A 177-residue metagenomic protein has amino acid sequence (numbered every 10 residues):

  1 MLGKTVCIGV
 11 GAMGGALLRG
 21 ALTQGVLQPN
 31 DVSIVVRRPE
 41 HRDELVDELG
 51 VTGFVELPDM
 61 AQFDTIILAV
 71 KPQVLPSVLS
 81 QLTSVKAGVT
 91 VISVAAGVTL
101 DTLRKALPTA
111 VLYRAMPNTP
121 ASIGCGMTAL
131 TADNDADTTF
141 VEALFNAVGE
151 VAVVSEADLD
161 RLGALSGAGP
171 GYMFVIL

Functional and structural regions predicted by a protein language model:
M1-V55, E150: NAD(P)+-binding Rossmann beta1-loop-alpha1 motif at the extreme N-terminus of oxidoreductases
L18, L79, L177: Short-chain dehydrogenase/reductase
R19-A21, G97, F174: Membrane-interface segments of envelope glycosyltransferases acting on lipid-linked substrates or membrane lipids
P39, E44, E48-L130: Rossmann-like NAD(P)(H) cofactor-binding subdomain of soluble oxidoreductases
T102-V111, M127-L162, M173-L177: Internal alpha-helical scaffold of NAD(P)-dependent oxidoreductase catalytic cores
L165: Catalytic, metal-anchored helix/loop core of enzyme active sites in primary metabolism
